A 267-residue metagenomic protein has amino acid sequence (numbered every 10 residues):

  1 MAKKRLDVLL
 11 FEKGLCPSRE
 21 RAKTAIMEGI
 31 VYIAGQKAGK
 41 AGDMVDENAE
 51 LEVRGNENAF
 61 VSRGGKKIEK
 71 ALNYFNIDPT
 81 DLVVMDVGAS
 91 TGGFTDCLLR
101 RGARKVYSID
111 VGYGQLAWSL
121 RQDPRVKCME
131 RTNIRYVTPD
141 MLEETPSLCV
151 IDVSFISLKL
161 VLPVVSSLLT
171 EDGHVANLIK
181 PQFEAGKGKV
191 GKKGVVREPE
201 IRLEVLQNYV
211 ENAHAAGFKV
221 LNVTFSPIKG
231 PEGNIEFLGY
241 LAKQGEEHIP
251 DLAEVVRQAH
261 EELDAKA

Functional and structural regions predicted by a protein language model:
M1-A49, V84: A basic, amphipathic helix-loop patch mediating RNA/tRNA/ribosome contacts
T80-S90: Conserved class I S-adenosyl-L-methionine
G92-G93, G114: Glycine-rich SAM-binding Motif I of class I
C97-K105: Conserved S-adenosyl-L-methionine
Y107-L160: S-adenosyl-L-methionine
K159-A176: A short glycine-rich, Lys/Arg-flanked "PGG" loop and its adjoining helix->strand segment in the class I
P181-R197: Short, glycine-/aromatic-enriched active-site segment of Class I SAM-dependent methyltransferases
I235, G239-A267: Flexible, glycine-/basic-rich loop-and-beta segments that form/coincide with the SAM-dependent methyltransferase
